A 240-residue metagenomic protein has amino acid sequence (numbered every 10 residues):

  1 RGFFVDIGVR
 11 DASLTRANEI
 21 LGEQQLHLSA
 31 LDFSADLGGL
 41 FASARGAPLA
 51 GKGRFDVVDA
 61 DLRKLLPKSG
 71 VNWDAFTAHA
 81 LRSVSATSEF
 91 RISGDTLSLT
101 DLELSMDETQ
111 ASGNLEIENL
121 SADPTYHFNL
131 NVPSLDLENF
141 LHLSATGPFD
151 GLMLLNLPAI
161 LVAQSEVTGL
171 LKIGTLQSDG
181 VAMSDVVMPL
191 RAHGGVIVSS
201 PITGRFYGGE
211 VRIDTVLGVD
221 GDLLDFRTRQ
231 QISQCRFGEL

Functional and structural regions predicted by a protein language model:
R1-L37, F41, R45-T96, D101-Q110 (+4 more regions): Small-residue helix/turn framework positions
D150-P158: Long, charged amphipathic helices and adjacent flexible linkers at domain junctions
S178: Active-site-adjacent "gating/activation" loops or surface patches in catalytic cores
V181-A182: Low-complexity, polar/charged sequence tracts that form flexible coils or short amphipathic helices and often embed
